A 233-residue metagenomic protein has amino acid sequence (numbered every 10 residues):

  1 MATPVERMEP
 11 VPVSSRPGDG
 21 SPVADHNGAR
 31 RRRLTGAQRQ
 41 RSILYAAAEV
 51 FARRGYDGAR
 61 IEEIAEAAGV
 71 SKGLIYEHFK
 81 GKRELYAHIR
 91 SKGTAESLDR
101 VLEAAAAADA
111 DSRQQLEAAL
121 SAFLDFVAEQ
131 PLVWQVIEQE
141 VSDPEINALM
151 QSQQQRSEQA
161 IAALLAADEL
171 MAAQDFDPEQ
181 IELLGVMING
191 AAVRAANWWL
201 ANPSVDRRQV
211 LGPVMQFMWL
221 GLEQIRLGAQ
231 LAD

Functional and structural regions predicted by a protein language model:
M1-Q38, A172, F176, R226-D233: N-terminal intrinsically disordered/low-complexity leader segments
A2-G20, F176-W198, Q209-G221: Hydrophobic alpha-helical segments that form the core of small-molecule binding pockets and/or dimer interfaces
R39-A48, I64, L85, I89-V101 (+1 more regions): Generic hydrophobic, amphipathic alpha-helix propensity
S42, V50-E84, H88: Helix-turn-helix
H88, E103-E129, L184, I188 (+1 more regions): Hydrophobic alpha-helical connector segments
I89-E117, E138, I161-E169: Amphipathic alpha-helical linker/stalk segments
A95-D99, D125, E145-M171, E182-M187 (+3 more regions): Amphipathic alpha-helical packing segments from all-alpha helical-bundle domains
F126-A148, A162-L165, R194-A201, L231: Amphipathic alpha-helical segments used for helix-helix packing
